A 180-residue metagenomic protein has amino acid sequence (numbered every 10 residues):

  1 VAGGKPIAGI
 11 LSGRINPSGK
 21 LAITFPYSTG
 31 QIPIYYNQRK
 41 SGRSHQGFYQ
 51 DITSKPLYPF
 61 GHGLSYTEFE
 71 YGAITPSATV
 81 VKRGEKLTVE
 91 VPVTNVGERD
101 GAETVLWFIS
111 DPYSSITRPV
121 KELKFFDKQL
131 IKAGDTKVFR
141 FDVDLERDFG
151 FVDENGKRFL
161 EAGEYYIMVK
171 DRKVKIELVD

Functional and structural regions predicted by a protein language model:
V1-A102, F108, K128, A162 (+1 more regions): Secreted, periplasmic, or luminal enzymes acting at the cell surface/secretory milieu
P33, G101-E103, S115-T117, F149-F151 (+1 more regions): Short acidic, gly/pro-rich beta-turn/loop elements at beta-sheet edges and active-site/ligand-binding grooves
R39-S44, D135-K137, E154: A general structural signal for short secondary-structure boundary/capping elements
S77, T94-V96, S110, D142-E146 (+1 more regions): Solvent-exposed residues in well-ordered beta-strands and their adjoining turns, especially edge/terminal strands
K86-T88, T136-R140, K173: Intrinsic-disorder/low-complexity, polar/charged segments enriched in Ser/Thr/Lys/Arg/Asp/Glu/Gln
E98-S115, K121-L123: Short acidic, flexible loop segments centered on an aromatic residue
S115-F151: Intrinsically disordered, low-complexity Pro/Gly/Ser/Thr-rich segments with frequent PxxP/GP/PP motifs and embedded
L145-D180: Terminal connector regions
